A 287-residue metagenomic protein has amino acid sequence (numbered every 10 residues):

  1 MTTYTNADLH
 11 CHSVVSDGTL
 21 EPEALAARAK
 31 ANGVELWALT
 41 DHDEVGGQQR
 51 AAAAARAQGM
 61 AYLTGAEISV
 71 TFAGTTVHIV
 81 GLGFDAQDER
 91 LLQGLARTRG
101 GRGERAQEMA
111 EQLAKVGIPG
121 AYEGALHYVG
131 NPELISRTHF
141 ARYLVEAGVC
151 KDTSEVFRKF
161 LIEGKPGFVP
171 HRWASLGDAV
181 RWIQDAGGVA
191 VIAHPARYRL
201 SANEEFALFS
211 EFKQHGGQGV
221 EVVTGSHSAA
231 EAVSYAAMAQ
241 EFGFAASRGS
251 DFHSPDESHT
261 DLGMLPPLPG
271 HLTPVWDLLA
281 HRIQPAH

Functional and structural regions predicted by a protein language model:
M1-T75, L161-I162, A174-S175, V180-W182 (+2 more regions): An N-terminally biased module of ancient metal coordination in phosphate/nucleic-acid-related enzymes
Y4-N6, Q93-A96, Q240-F242, P267-G270: A general, composition-driven signal for non-globular sequence regions
L20, H127, R158, H259-D261: Residue-level detector of alpha-helical segments with a strong bias toward transmembrane helices and their helix-loop
A54-S210, H271-H287: Extended substrate/RNA-proximal surfaces in nucleic-acid metabolism proteins
A229, S250-H287: Catalytic core of soluble alpha/beta enzymes
